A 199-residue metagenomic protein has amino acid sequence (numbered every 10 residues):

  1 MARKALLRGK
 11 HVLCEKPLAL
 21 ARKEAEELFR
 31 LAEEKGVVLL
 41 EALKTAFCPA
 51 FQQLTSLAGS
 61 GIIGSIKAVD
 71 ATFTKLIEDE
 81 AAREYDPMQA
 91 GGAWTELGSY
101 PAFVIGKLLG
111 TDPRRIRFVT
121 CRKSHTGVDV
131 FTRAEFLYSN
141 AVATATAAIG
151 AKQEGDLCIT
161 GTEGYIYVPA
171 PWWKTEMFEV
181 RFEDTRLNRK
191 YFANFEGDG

Functional and structural regions predicted by a protein language model:
M1-A46: Beta-strand-loop-alpha-helix segment that lines the small-molecule cofactor/substrate pocket of alpha/beta enzymes
M1-K4, I63, A193-G199: Short, intrinsically disordered, charge-balanced linker/junction segments flanking boundaries in proteins
G9, A82-Q89, T185-R189: Short glycine/proline- and charge-enriched loop/turn segments that cap or connect secondary-structure elements
K10, G36-V38, S65-K67, S139-A141: Short, well-ordered coil/turn segments that N-cap beta-strands
T45-I116, R122-S124: Predominantly a Rossmann-like dinucleotide-binding segment in NAD(P)-dependent oxidoreductases
A102-E176: Contiguous beta-strand/loop segments that form the cofactor/metal-binding neighborhood of enzyme cores
T160-G199: C-terminal glycine/acidic-rich active-site capping loop/insertion
